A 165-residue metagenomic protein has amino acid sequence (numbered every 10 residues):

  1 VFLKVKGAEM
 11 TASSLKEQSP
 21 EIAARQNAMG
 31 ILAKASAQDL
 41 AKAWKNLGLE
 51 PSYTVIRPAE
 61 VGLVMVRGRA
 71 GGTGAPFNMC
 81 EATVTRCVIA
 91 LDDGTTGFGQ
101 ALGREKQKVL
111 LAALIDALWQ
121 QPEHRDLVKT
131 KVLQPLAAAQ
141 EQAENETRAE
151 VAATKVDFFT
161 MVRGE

Functional and structural regions predicted by a protein language model:
V1-E9: Short, Lys/Arg-enriched N-terminal segments with co-localized hydrophobic residues within the first ~10-30 amino acids
A8, C87, G97, V156: A broad, low-specificity signal marking well-ordered, structured residues that form hydrophobic/aromatic
T11-G48: N-terminal, charge-rich interaction modules
E21-R25, A33, W119-E165: Cysteine/selenocysteine-centered motifs that mediate thiol-based redox chemistry or coordinate metal-sulfur cofactors
A35, V84, K106-V109, L127 (+1 more regions): Conserved active-site and cofactor/substrate-binding residues in soluble primary-metabolism enzymes
A37-Q38, E50-Y53, H124, Q142: A general structural signal for well-ordered secondary-structure junctions
N46-D92, F98-L102: Structured beta-strand/loop patches that form or line metal/cofactor-binding pockets in enzymes
D93, G97-Q134: A hydrophobic, small-residue-rich beta->alpha segment in the mid-to-C-terminal subdomain of diverse proteins
